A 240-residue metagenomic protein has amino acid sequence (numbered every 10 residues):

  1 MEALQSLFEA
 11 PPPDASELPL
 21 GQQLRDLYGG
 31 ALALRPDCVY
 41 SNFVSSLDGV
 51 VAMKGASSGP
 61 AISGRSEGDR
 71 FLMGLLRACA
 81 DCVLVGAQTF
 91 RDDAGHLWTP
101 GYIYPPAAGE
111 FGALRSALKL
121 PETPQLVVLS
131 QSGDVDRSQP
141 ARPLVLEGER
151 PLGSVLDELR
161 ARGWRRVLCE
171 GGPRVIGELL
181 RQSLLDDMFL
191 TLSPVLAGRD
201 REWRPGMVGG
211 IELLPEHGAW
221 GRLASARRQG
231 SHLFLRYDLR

Functional and structural regions predicted by a protein language model:
M1-R240: Enzymes that bind and transform nitrogen-containing heteroaromatic metabolites
